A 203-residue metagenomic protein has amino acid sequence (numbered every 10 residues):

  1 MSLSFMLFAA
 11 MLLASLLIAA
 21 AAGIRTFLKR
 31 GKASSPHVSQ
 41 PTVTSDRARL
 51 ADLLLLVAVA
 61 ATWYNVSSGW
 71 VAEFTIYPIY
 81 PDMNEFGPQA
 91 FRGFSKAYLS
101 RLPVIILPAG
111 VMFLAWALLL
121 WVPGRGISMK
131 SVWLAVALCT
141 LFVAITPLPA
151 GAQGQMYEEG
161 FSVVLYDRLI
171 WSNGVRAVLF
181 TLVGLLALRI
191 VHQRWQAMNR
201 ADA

Functional and structural regions predicted by a protein language model:
S2-A9, R101-I105, V164-L182: Individual transmembrane alpha-helices with interfacial aromatic-anchor signatures
A14-A20, V111-A115, V178-R189: Hydrophobic cores of alpha-helical transmembrane segments in multi-pass inner/ER membrane proteins, independent
A22-P108, Y157-D167: Interfacial loop at the N-terminal end of multi-pass membrane proteins
I24-R30, L118-G126, R189-W195: Structural signal for the C-terminal ends of transmembrane alpha-helices and the immediately following loop
P36-S39, Q196-A203: Short, charged juxtamembrane terminal tails flanking transmembrane helices
D46-W63, A115, L119, P123-T140: Interfacial segments of alpha-helical transmembrane regions
V71-P78, I106-P123, L148-A152: Membrane-helix exit/interface motif
W133-Y157: Hydrophobic alpha-helical transmembrane segments of integral membrane proteins
